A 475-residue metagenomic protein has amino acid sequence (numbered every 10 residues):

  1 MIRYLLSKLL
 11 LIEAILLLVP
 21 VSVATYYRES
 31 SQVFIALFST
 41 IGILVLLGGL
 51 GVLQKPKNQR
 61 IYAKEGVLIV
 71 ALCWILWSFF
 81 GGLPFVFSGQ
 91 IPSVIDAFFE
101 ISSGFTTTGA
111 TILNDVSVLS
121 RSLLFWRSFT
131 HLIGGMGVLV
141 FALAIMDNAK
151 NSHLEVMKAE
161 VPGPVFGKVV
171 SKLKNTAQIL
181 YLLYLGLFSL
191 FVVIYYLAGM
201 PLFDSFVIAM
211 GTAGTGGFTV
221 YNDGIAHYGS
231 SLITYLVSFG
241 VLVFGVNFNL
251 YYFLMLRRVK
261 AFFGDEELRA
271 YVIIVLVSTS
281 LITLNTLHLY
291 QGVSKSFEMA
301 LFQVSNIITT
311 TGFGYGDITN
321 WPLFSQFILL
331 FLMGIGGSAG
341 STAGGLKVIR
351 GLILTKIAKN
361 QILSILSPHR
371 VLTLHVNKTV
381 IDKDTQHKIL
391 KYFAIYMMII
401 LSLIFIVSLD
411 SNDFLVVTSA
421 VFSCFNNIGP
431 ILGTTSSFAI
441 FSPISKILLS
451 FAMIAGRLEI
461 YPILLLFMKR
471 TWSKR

Functional and structural regions predicted by a protein language model:
M1-R475: Membrane-proximal intracellular helices of multi-pass ion channels
